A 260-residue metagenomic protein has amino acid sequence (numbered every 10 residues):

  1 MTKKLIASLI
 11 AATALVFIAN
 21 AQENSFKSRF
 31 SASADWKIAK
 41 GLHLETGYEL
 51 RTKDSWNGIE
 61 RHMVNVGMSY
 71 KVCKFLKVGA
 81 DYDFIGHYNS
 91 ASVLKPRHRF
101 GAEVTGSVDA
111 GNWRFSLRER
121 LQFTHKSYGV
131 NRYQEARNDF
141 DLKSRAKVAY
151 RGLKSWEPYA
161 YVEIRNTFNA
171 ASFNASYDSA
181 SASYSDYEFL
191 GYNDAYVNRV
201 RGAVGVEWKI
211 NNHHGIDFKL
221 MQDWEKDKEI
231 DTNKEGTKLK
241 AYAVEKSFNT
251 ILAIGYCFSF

Functional and structural regions predicted by a protein language model:
M1-F26, C257-F260: Bacterial Sec-dependent N-terminal signal peptides
N20-E23, T52-N57, N89-K95, N131-R137 (+2 more regions): Outer-membrane beta-barrel domain signature
N24, L42-W56, R61, K77-S90 (+3 more regions): Transmembrane beta-strand segments that form the barrel wall of outer-membrane beta-barrel proteins
F26-S28, E60-H62, P96-F100, A136-L142 (+2 more regions): Residues that define the transmembrane beta-barrel architecture of outer-membrane proteins
A32-W36, V66-Y70, A102-V108, L121 (+3 more regions): Residues on the lipid-exposed face of transmembrane beta-strands in outer-membrane beta-barrel proteins
G41-T46, K74-A80, G111-F115, S155-P158 (+1 more regions): Repeated loop/turn-to-beta-strand initiation elements of outer-membrane beta-barrel proteins
G58-R114: Hydrophobic/aromatic-rich structural module bridging two neighboring secondary-structure elements via a short loop
E119-E235, F258-F260: Outer-membrane beta-barrel transmembrane domain signature
